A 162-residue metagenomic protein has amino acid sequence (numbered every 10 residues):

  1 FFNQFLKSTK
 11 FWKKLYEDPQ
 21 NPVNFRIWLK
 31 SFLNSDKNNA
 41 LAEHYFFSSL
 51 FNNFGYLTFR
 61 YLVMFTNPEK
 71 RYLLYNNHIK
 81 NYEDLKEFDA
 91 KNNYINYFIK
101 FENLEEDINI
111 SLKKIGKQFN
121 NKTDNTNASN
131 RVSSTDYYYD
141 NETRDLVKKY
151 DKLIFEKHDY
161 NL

Functional and structural regions predicted by a protein language model:
F1-K122: PAPS-dependent sulfotransferase catalytic domain
K100, F119-L162: PAPS-dependent sulfotransferase catalytic core
